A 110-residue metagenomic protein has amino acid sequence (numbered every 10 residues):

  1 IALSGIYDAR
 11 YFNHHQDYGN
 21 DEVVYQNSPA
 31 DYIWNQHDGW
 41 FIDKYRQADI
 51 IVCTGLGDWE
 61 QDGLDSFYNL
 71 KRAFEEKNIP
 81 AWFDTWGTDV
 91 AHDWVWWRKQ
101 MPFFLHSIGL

Functional and structural regions predicted by a protein language model:
I1-L110: Non-catalytic cap/lid and distal C-terminal segments of serine-dependent acyl enzymes
